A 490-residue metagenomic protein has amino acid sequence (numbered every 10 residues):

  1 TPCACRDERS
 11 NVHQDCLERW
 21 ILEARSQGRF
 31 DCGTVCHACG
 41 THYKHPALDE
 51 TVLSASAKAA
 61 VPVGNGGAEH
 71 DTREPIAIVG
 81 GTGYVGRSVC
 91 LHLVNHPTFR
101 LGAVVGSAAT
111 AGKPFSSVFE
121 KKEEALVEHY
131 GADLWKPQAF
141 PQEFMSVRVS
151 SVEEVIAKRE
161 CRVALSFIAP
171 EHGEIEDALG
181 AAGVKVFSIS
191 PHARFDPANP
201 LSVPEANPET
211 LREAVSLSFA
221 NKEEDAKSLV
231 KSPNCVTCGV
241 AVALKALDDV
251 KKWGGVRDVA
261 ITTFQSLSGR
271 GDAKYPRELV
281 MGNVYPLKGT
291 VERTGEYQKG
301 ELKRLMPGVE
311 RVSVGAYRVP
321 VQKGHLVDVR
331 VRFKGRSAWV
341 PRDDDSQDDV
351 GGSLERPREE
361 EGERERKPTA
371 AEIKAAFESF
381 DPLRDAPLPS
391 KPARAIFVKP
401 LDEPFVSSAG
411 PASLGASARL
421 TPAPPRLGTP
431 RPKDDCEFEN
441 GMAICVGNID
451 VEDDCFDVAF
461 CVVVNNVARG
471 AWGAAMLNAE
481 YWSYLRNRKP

Functional and structural regions predicted by a protein language model:
T1-C3, G40-S54: Small Cys/His zinc-coordinating "RING-like" fingers
P2, V12, V35: The −1 position to Zn-ligating cysteines in a subset of zinc-ribbon hairpins
E8-S26: Cys/His-coordinated zinc-finger cores
R29, G33: Residues immediately within or flanking Cys/His clusters that coordinate Zn2+ in small zinc-binding modules
A55, P62-V280, T290, E310-R311 (+8 more regions): N-terminal Rossmann-like NAD(P) cofactor-binding subdomain of oxidoreductases, focused on the glycine-rich
C235-A243, Y285-L305: Mid-domain beta-loop-alpha active-site segment that forms a flexible, acidic cofactor/metal-binding surface
E292-V331: Oxyanion-binding "anion nests"
V327-D345, G362-P490: C-terminal active-site/capping subdomain that shapes the small-molecule cofactor and substrate pocket of enzyme
